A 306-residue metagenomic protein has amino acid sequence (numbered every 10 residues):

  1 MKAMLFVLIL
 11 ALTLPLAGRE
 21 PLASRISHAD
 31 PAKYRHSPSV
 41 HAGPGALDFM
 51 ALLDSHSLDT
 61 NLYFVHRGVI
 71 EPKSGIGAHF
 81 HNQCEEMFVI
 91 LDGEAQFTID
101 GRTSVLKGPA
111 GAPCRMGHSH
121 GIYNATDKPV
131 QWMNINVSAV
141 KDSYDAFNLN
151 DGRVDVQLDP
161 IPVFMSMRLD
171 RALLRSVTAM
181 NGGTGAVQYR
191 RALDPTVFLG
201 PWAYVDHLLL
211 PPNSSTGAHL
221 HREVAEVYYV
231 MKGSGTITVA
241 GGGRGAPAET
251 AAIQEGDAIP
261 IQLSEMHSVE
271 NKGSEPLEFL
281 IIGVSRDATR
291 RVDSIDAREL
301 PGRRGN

Functional and structural regions predicted by a protein language model:
M1-L5: Positively charged n-region of N-terminal signal peptides that target proteins for export
F6-P15: Bacterial N-terminal signal peptides
G18-L62, G77, S143-W202, G217 (+2 more regions): A short, N-terminal "cap"/entry segment at the start of jelly-roll beta-barrel domains of the cupin/DSBH fold
S55-F64, S74-E86, T196-Y204, S214-Y229 (+1 more regions): A short beta-loop-beta micro-motif enriched in histidine and acidic residues
R67-E71, F80-F97, V137, H207-P211 (+3 more regions): Short, conserved beta-strand element in jelly-roll/cupin
G101-G117, G242-L263: Short acidic-glycine-tyrosine-enriched beta hairpin
I122-T126, E270-K272: Asparagine-centered strand-capping/turn motif at beta-strand->loop junctions
K128-Y144, V227, P260, E275-R291: A short hydrophobic beta-strand segment most commonly corresponding to one strand of the jelly-roll/cupin
